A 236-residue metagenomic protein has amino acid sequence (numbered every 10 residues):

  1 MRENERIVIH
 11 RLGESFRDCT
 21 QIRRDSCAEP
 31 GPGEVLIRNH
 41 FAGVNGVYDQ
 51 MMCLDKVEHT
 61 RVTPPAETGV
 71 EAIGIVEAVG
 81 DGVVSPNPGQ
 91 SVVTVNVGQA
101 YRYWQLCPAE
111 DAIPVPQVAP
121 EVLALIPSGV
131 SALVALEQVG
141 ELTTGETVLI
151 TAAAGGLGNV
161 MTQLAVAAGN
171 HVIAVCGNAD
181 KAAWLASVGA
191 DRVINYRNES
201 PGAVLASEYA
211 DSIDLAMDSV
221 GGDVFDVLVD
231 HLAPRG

Functional and structural regions predicted by a protein language model:
R2-E3, R24-I73: N-terminal glycine-rich beta->alpha transition that marks the start or flank of a dinucleotide-binding site
G31, N87-P88, P108, T143 (+1 more regions): Residue-level recognition of short, solvent-exposed, well-ordered loop/turn junctions that link secondary-structure
M52, I73-V97: A glycine-/small-residue-rich N-terminal strand-loop-strand element that serves as the cofactor-binding glycine loop
N87, V122-E199: Mid-domain Rossmann-like dinucleotide-binding core that forms the NAD(H)/NADP(H) cofactor-binding site
N96-A109: A structural motif shared across PLP-dependent enzymes of the aminotransferase-like
V188, R192-G236: Glycine-rich cofactor phosphate-binding loops and adjacent beta1-alpha1 units of small-molecule cofactor enzyme domains
